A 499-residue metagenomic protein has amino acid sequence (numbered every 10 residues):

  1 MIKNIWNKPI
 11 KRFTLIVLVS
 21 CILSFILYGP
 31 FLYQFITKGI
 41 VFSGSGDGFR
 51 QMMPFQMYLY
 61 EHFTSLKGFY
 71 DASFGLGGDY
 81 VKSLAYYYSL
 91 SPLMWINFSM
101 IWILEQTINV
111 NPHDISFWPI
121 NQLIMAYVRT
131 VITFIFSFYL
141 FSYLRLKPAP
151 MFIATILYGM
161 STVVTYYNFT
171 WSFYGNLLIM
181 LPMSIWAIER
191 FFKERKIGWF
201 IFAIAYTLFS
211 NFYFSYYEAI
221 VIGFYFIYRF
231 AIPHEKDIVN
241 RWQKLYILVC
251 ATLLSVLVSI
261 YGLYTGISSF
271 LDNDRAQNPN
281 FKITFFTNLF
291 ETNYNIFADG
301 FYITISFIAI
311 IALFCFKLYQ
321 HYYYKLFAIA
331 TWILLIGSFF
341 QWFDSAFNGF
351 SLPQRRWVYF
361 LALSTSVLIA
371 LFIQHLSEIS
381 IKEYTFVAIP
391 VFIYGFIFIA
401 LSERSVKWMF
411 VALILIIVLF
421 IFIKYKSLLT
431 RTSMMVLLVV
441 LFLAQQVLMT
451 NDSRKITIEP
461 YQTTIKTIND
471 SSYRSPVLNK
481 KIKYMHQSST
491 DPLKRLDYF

Functional and structural regions predicted by a protein language model:
M1-Q34: Start-transfer (signal-anchor) and selected internal transmembrane alpha helices of multi-pass inner/ER membrane
F13-T14, L144-I153, R190, R195-F200 (+5 more regions): Membrane-interfacial loop-to-transmembrane alpha-helix junctions, especially the N-terminal start
L23-T133, I156-N168, S172-L177, Y217 (+2 more regions): Membrane-interface coil-to-helix junctions
G46, R50-Y60, L90-S99, K244-L248 (+6 more regions): Periplasmic/ER-lumenal interhelical loops and adjacent helix-loop junctions in multi-pass membrane proteins
S83-Y86, P119-I132, T155-I185, L208-E218 (+3 more regions): Membrane-interface micro-motifs in multi-pass membrane enzymes
M125-L140, A149-F192, K196-I232, K244-I267 (+3 more regions): Membrane-embedded helix bundles of polyisoprenyl
T133-F141, M180-F192, I220-Y228, I311-A312 (+2 more regions): Transmembrane alpha-helical segments
F214, A330-L335, N348, Q354-I468: Contiguous transmembrane helix-bundle modules in multi-pass membrane proteins
